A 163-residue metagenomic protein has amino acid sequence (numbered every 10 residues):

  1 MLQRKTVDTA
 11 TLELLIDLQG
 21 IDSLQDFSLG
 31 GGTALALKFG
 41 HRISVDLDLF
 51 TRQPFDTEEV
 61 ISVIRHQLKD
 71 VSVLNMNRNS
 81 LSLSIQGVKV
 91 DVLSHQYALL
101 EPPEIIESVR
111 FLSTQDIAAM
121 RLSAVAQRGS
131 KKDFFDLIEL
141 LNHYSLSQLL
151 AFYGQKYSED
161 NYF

Functional and structural regions predicted by a protein language model:
M1-F163: Compositionally biased terminal segments of proteins
